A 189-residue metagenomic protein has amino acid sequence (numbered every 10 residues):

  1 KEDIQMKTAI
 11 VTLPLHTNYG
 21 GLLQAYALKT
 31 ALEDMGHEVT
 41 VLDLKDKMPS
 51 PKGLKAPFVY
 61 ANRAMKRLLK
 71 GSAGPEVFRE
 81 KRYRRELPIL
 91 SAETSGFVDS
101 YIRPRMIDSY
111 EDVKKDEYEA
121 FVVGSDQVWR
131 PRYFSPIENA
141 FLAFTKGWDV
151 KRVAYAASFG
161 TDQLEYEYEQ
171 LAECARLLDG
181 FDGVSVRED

Functional and structural regions predicted by a protein language model:
K1-Q5: Short, Lys/Arg-enriched N-terminal segments with co-localized hydrophobic residues within the first ~10-30 amino acids
T12-Y19, L23-R176: Aromatic- and Gly/Pro-rich donor/ligand-binding loops that form nucleotide- or phosphate-bearing donor binding pockets
Y26, E188-D189: Alpha-helix N-cap/helix-start capping motif
F181-E188: A short beta-strand/loop micro-motif in the catalytic core of glycosyltransferases that engages the nucleotide-sugar
